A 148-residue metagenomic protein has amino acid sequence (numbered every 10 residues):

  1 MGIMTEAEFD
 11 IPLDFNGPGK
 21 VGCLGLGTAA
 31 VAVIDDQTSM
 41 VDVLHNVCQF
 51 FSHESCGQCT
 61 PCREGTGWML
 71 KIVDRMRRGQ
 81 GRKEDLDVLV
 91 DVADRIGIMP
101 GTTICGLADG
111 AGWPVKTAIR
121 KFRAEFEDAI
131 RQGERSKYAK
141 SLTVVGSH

Functional and structural regions predicted by a protein language model:
M1-H148: Redox cofactor-anchoring modules in respiratory/redox and cofactor-processing assemblies
